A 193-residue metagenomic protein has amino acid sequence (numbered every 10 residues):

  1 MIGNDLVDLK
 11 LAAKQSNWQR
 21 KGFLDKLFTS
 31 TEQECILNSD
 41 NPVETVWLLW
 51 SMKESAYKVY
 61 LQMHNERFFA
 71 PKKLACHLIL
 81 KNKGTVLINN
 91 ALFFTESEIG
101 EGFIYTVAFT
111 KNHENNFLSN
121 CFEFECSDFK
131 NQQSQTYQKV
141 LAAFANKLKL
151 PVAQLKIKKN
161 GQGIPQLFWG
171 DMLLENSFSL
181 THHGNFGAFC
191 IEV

Functional and structural regions predicted by a protein language model:
M1-V193: Core catalytic alpha/beta fold that binds nucleotide/phospho-ligands
